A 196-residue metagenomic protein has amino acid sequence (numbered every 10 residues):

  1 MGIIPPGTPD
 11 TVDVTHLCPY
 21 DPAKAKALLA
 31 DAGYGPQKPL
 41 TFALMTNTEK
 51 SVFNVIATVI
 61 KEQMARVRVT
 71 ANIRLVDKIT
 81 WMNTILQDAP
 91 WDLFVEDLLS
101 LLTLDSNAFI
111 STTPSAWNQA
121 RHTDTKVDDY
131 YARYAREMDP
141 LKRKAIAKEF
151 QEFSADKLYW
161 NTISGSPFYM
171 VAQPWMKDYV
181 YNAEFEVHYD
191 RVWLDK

Functional and structural regions predicted by a protein language model:
M1-V12, T48, V52-K61, T80-K196: Detector for C-terminal structural segments
V14-Y20: DNA breakage-rejoining catalytic core of tyrosine-based enzymes
C18, F53, R74: Charged, low-complexity surface patches
P22-A43: Immediate post-signal peptide segment of exported/extracytoplasmic ligand-binding proteins
P39-E49, A71-R74: Short, well-ordered beta-strand elements
R68: Short glycine-rich hinge loops at helix-strand junctions in the catalytic core of two-component histidine kinases
L75-I79: Conserved active-site histidine-acidic residue motif and adjacent donor-binding/catalytic loop of glycosyltransferases
